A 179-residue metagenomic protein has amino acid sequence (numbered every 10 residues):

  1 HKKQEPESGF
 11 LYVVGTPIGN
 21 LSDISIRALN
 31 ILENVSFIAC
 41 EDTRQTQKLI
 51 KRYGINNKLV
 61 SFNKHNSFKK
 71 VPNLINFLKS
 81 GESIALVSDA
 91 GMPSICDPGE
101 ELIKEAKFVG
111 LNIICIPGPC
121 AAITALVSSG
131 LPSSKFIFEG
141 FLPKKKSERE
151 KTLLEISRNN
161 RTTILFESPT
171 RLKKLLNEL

Functional and structural regions predicted by a protein language model:
H1-H65: Glycine-rich, flexible N-terminal cofactor/catalytic loop recognition
S8-G9, C120-L179: Beta-strand/loop-alpha-helix module characteristic of Rossmann-like adenine-cofactor folds
G9-L11, S80-A85, R161-T162: Loop/turn-to-beta-strand initiation segments
I18-L21, D89-P93, P169-R171: Short glycine-rich anion-binding loops that position phosphate/pyrophosphate groups of nucleotides and phosphorylated
L32-I38, L111-I113, T162-T163: Short active-site oxyanion
S61-F68, F141-K145: Conserved helicase motor
K64-K79, P98: Short phosphate-binding loop-to-helix
S80-E139: Short glycine-cluster motifs
